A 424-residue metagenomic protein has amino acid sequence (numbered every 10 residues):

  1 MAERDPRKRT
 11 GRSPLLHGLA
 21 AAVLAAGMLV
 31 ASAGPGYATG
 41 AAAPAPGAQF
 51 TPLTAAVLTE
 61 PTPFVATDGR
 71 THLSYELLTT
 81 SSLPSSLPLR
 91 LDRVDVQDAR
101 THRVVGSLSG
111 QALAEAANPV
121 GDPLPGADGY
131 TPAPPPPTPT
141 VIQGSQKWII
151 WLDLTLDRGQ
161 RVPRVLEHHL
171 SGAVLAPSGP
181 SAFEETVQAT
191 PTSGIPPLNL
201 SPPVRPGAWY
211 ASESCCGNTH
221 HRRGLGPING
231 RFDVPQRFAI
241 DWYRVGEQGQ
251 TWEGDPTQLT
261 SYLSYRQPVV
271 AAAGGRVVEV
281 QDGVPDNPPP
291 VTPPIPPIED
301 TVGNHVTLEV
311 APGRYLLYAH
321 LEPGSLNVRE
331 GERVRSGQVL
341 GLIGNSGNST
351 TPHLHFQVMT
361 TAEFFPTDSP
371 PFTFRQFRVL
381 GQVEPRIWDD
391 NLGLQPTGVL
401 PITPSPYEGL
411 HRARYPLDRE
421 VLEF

Functional and structural regions predicted by a protein language model:
L58-T59, G69-E76: Short, solvent-exposed loop/turn segments enriched in Ser/Thr/Gly
H72, H220-A271, V280-E299: Short glycine/threonine/proline-enriched tight-turn/helix- or strand-capping micro-motif at secondary-structure
R103-R161: Intrinsically disordered, low-complexity Pro/Gly/Ser/Thr-rich segments with frequent PxxP/GP/PP motifs and embedded
D153-N199: Terminal connector regions
G194-S212, H220-R222, E253, V270 (+4 more regions): Acidic, glycine-rich catalytic/binding loops that coordinate metals and/or anionic ligands
V270, R314-G337: Short histidine-centered loop motifs in beta-beta connectors
G275-V277, G331-I343: A structural signal for short beta-strand/turn segments enriched in small hydrophobics and glycine
R276-E322: Zn2+-dependent peptidoglycan hydrolase active-site motif and core
